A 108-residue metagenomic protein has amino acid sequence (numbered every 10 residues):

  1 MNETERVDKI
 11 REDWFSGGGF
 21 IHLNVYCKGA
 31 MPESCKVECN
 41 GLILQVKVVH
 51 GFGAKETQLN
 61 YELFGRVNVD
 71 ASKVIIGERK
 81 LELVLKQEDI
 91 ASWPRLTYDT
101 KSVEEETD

Functional and structural regions predicted by a protein language model:
M1-D108: Long, compositionally biased, phosphorylation-prone intrinsically disordered terminal regions that serve as flexible
